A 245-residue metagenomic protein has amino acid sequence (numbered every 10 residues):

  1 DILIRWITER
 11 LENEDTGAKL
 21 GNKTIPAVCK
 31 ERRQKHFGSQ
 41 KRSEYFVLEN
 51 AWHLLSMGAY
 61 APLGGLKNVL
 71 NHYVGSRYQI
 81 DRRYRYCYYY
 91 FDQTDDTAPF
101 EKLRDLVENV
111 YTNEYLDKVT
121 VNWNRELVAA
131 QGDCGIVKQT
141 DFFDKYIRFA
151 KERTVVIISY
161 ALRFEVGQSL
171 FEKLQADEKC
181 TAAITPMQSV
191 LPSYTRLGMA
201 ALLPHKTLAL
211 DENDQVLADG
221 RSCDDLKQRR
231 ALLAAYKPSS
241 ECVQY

Functional and structural regions predicted by a protein language model:
D1-T154, R163-Y245: …; additionally, a secondary subgroup of soluble metalloenzymes is captured
Y160: Ligand-binding pocket scaffold of soluble enzyme catalytic domains
